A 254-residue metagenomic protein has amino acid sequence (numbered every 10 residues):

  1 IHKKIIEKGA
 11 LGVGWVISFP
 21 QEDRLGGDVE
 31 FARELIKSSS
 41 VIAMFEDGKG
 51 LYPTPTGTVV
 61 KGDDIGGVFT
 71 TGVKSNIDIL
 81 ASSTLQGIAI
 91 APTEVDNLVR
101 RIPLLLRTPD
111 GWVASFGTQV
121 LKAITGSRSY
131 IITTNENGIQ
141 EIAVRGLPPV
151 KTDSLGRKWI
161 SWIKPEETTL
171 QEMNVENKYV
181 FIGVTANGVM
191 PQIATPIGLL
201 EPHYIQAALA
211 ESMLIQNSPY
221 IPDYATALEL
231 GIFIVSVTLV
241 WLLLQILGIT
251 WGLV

Functional and structural regions predicted by a protein language model:
I1-R145, V175-I249: Non-transmembrane functional regions of envelope-associated proteins
I131-E172: Substrate-access "cap/lid" subdomains that shape and gate the entrance to catalytic or ligand-binding pockets
G252-V254: Central hydrophobic cores of alpha-helical transmembrane segments in multi-pass integral membrane proteins
